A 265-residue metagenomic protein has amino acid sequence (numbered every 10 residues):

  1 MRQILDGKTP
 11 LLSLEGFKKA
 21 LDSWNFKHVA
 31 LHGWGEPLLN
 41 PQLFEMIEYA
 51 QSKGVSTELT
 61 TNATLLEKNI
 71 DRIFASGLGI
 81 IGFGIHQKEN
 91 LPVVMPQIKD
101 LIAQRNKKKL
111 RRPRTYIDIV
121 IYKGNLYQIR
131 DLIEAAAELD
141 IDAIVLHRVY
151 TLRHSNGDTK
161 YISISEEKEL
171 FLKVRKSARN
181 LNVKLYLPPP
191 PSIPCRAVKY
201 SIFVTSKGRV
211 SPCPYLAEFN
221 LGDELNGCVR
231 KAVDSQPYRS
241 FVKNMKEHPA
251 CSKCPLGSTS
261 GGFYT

Functional and structural regions predicted by a protein language model:
Q3, V210-T265: Flexible mid-to-C-terminal extensions adjoining Fe-S/redox cofactors in radical SAM and related proteins
Q3-K18, D22, A30, K53-S56 (+2 more regions): Radical SAM enzyme [4Fe-4S]-AdoMet core and its adjacent flexible, acidic and glycine-rich loops/tails across
L31-G35, N62: Glycine-rich beta-strand-to-loop/alpha-helix junction loops that act as flexible
L38, L59: Catalytic phosphate/metal-binding cores of nucleic-acid and nucleotide-processing enzymes, i.e., regions that mediate
L39-Q42, K68, L126-Y127: Short N-terminal helix/helix-N-cap motif within the alpha/beta-hydrolase-1
P41-Q51: N-terminal active-site wall of soluble small-molecule enzyme domains
T64-L66: Short acidic loop-to-helix transition motifs that present clustered carboxylates
